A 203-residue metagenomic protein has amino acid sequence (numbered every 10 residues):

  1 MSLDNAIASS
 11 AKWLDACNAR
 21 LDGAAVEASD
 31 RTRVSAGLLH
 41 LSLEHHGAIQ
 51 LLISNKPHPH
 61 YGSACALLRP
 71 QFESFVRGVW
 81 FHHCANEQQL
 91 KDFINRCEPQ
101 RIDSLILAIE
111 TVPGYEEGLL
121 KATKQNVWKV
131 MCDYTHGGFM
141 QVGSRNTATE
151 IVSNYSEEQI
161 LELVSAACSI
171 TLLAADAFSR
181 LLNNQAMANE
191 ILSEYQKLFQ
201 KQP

Functional and structural regions predicted by a protein language model:
M1-L41: N-terminal, Lys/Arg-enriched amphipathic/low-complexity engagement segments that precede the first folded domain
S9, W13-C17, L38-A48, L67 (+4 more regions): Amphipathic, well-ordered alpha-helical segments in soluble domains
W13, I151-P203: Amphipathic, Lys/Arg-enriched alpha-helical patches that create a basic surface for binding polyanionic ligands
R20-S35, L51-G137: Short non-catalytic regulatory patches outside canonical folded cores
V34, L38-L41, S63-A64, T123 (+1 more regions): Secondary-structure capping and boundary motifs in well-ordered enzyme cores
A66-P70, A148-S153: Amphipathic alpha-helical scaffolding segments
